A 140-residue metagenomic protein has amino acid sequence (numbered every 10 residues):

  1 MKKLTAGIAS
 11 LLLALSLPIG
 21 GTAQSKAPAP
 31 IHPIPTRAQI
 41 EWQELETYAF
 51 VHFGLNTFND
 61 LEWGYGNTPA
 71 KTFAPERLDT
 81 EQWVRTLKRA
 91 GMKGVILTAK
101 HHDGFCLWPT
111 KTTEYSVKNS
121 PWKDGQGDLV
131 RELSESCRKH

Functional and structural regions predicted by a protein language model:
M1-A9: Bacterial N-terminal signal peptides that target proteins for export
K2-K3, A14-S16, Q24: Intrinsic low-complexity, intrinsically disordered segments enriched in polar/basic residues
I8-G20: Bacterial N-terminal signal peptides
A23-H140: Mature catalytic domains of secreted/periplasmic carbohydrate-active enzymes
